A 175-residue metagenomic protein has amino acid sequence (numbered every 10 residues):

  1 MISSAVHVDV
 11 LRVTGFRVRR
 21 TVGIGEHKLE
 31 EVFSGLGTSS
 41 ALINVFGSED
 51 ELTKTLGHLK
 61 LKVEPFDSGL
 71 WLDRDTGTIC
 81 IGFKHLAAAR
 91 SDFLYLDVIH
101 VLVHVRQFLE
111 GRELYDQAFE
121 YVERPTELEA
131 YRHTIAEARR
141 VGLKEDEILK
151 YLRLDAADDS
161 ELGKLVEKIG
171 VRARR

Functional and structural regions predicted by a protein language model:
M1-G69, D159, L165-R175: A metal-dependent hydrolase signature that marks the N-terminal structural subdomain at the beginning of catalytic folds
H7, D92, A136-R175: Long, well-structured alpha-helical subdomains associated with metal-dependent extracellular/ecto-lumenal hydrolases
E26, A88, E120: Active-site oxyanion-binding pockets that recognize sulfate/phosphate
G35, S39, E123-P125, R140: Polar helix-capping/helix-linker motif
V45-K54, R112, V141-E147: Surface-exposed helix-capping loop/turn segments at secondary-structure junctions
H58-D92, F108: Active-site scaffold of zinc-dependent metalloenzymes
D92-L96, Q107-T134: Post-HEXXH active-site segment of zinc metalloproteases
H100, H104: Histidine-centered divalent metal-coordination motifs
